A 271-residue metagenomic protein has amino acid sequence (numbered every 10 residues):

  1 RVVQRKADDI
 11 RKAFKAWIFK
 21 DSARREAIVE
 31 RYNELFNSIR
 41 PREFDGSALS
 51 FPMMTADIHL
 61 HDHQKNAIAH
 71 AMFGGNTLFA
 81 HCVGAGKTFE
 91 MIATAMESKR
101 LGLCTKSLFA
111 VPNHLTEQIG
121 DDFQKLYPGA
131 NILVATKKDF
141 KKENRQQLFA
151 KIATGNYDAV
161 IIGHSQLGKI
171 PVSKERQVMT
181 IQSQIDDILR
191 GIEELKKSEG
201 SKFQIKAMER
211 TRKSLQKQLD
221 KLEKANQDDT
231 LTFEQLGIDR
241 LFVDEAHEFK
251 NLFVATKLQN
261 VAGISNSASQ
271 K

Functional and structural regions predicted by a protein language model:
R1-F36, P128, I152, N156 (+2 more regions): Charged, low-complexity intrinsically disordered regions
R1-I10, R40-P41, E245, K250-N251: Short, compositionally biased low-complexity segments
D21, R25, L35-E43, G74-L78 (+5 more regions): Short secondary-structure junctions and interdomain/linker hinges
A27, E34-H81, F249, L258-A262: Conserved pre-motif I regulatory segment
A48-H59, T88, K99-L252, T256-K271: SF2 helicase/translocase NTPase motor core, specifically the RecA-like lobe 1 inter-motif segment between Walker
D62, G74-M96, T105-L108: Walker A/P-loop
H63-H70, E90-T94, Q147, K271: Well-ordered alpha-helical segments embedded in enzymatic catalytic cores
